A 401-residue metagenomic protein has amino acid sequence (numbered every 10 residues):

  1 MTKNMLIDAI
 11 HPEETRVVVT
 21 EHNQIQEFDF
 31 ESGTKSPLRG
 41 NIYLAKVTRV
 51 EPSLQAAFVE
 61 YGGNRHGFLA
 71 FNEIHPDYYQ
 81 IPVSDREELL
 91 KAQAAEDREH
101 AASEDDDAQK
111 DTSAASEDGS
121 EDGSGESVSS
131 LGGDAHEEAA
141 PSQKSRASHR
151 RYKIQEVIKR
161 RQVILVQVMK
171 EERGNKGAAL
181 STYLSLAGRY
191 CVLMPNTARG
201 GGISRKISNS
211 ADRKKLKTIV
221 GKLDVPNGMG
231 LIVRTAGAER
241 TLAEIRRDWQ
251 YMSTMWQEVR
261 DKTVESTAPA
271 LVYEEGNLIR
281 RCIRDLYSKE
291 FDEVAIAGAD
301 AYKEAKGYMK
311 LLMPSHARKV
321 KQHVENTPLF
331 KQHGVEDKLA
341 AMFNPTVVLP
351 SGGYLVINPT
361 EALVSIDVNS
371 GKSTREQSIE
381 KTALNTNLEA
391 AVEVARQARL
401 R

Functional and structural regions predicted by a protein language model:
M1-R401: DE-rich acidic low-complexity regions and acidic surface loops
